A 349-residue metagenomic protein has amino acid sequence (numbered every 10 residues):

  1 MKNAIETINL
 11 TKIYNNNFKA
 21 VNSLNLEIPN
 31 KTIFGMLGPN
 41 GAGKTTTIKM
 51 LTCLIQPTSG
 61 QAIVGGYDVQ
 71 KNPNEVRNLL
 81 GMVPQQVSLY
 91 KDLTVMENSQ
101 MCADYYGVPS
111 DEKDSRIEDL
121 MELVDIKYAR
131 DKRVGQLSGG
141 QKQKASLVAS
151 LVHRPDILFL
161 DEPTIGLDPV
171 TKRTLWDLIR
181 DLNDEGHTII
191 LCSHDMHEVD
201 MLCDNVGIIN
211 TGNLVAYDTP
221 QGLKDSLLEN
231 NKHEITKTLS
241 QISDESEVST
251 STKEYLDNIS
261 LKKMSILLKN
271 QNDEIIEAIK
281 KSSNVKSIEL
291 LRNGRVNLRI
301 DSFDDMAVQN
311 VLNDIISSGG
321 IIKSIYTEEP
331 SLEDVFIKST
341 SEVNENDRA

Functional and structural regions predicted by a protein language model:
D92, R133-L137: Conserved ABC ATPase signature
Q100, D104, D111-A129: Conserved ABC ATPase "signature" region
R154: Conserved catalytic motifs of ABC-family nucleotide-binding domains
L158-D161: Catalytic Walker B motif of ABC-type/P-loop ATPase nucleotide-binding domains
Y217-D218: ABC ATPase "signature
N231-P330, D334, K338-S339, A349: Short, charged/small-residue-rich alpha-helical element at the C-terminal edge of ABC transporter nucleotide-binding
